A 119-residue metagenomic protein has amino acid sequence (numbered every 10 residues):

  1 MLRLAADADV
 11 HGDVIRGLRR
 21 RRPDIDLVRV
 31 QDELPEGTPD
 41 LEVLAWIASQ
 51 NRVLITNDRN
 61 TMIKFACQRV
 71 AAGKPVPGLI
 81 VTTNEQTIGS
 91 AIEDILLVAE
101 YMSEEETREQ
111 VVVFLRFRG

Functional and structural regions predicted by a protein language model:
M1-A8, G12-D24, Q31, P35 (+2 more regions): Acidic, PIN/NYN-like endoribonuclease modules and their adjacent C-terminal/linker elements
V28-V30, I55-T56: Short, conserved beta-strand edge motifs with alternating hydrophobic and charged residues
W46-C67: Acidic, metal-binding active-site segment of PIN/NYN-like and related structure-specific nucleases
